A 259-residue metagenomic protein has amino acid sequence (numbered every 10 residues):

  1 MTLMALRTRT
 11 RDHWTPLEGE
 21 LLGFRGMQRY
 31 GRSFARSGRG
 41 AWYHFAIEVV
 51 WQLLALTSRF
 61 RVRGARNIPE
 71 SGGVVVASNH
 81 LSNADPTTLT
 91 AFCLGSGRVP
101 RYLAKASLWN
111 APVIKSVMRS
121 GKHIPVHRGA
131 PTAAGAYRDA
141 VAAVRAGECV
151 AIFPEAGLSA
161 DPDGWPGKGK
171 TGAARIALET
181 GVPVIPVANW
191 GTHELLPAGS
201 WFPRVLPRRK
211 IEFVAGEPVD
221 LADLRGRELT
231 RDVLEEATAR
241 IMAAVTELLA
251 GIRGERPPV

Functional and structural regions predicted by a protein language model:
R9-G64, E70, P112-G121: A transmembrane-helix-recognition feature enriched in membrane-embedded lipid enzymes and envelope glyco-/phospholipid
A55-R63, A133-A134, L195-A198: Short gly/ser/thr-rich secondary-structure transition/capping motifs
I68, D163-R231: A cross-family acyltransferase "interaction/gating" segment
E70-A130: Catalytic core of membrane glycerolipid acyltransferases/transacylases, capturing the structured, soluble-facing
G73-V75, C149-F153, I185: Residue-level preference for the first positions of well-ordered beta-strands
F92, V117, A142, A173-E179: Hydrophobic/aromatic ligand-binding patch that stacks against planar heteroaromatic rings of cofactors or nucleotides
A143-A173: Catalytic-site beta-strand/loop segments enriched in glycine and acidic/polar residues
I252-V259: Short, highly charged C-terminal tails/helix-capping segments
